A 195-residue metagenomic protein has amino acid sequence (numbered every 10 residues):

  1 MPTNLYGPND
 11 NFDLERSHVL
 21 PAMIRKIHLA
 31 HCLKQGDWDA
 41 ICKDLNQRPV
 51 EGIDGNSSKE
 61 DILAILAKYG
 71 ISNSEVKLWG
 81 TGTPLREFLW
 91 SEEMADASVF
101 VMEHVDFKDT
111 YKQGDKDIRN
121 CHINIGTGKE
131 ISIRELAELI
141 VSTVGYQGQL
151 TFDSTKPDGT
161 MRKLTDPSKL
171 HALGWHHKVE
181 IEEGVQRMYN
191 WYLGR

Functional and structural regions predicted by a protein language model:
M1-N11, S98, Q186-R187: N-terminal Rossmann-like NAD(P)+-binding domain of SDR-like oxidoreductases, especially those catalyzing
M1-T3, L20, I24: Conserved SDR Rossmann-fold cofactor-binding beta-strand/turn motif
D10-D13, N120: Nucleotide-sugar-dependent glycosyltransferase catalytic core
D13-P21, E87-F88, E130: Short-chain dehydrogenase/reductase
H28-R195: C-terminal substrate-binding subdomain of Rossmann-fold SDR/epimerase-dehydratase oxidoreductases
